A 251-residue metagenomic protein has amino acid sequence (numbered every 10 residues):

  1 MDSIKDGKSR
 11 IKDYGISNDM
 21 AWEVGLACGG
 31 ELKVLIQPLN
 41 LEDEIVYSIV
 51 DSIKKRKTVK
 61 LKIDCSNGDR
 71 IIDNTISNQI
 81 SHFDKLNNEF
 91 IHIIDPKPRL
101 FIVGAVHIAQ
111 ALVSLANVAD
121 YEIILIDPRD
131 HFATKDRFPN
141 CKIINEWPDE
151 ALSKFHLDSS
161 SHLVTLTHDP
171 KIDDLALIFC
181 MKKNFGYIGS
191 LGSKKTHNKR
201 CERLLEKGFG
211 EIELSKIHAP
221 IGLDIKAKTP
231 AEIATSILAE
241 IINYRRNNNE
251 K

Functional and structural regions predicted by a protein language model:
M1-P128, F132-C141, F155-D158, I172 (+3 more regions): Segments forming oxygen-rich coordination pockets for charged ligands
V34, F185, L191-K251: Adenosine-phosphate binding glycine-rich loop
I124, I144, H218: General small-molecule cofactor/ligand-binding pocket signal
I126, H162, T167, I178-R203: ADP-ribose/adenylate-binding Rossmann-like module
C141, S161, I217: Short, conserved active-site loop motifs that form the nucleotide-linked donor/cofactor pocket
C141-W147: Conserved SAM-binding strand-loop segment of SAM-dependent methyltransferases
P148-L152, I172-L177: A short, acidic, amphipathic alpha-helical segment used as a generic capping/interface helix at domain edges
D149-T165: Mobile, glycine- and charge-enriched loop segments and immediately flanking short secondary-structure elements within
